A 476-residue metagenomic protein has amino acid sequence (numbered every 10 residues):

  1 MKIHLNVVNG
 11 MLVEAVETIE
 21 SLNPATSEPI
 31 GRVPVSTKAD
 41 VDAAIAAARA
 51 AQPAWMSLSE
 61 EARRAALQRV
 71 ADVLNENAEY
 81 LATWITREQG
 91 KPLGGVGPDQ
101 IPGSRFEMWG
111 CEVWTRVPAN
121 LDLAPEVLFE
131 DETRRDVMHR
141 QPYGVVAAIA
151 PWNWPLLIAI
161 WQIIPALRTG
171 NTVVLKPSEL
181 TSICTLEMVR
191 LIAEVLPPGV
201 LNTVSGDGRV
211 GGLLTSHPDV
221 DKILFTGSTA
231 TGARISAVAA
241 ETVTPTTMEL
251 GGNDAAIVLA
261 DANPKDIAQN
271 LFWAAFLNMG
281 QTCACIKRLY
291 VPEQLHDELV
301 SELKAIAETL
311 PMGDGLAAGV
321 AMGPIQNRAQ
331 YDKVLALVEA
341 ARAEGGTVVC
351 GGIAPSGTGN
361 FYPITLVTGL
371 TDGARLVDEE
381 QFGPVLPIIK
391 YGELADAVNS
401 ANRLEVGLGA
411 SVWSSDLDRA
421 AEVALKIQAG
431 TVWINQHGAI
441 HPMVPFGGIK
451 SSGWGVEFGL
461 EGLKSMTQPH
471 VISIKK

Functional and structural regions predicted by a protein language model:
M1-R134: N-terminal Rossmann-like NAD(P)+-binding subdomain of aldehyde/semialdehyde dehydrogenases
T26-R32, V220, I257, P311-M312 (+3 more regions): Conserved C-terminal structural/oligomerization subdomain of aldehyde/semialdehyde dehydrogenase
S27, R63, I85, G170 (+8 more regions): Residue-level signal for inorganic ion chemistry
P29-S36, A51-S57, A148, A256-L259 (+4 more regions): Short, well-ordered beta-strand elements within core beta-sheets of diverse protein domains
Q52, M56, A71-A78, A82 (+17 more regions): Structural signal for hydrophobic packing residues in well-ordered secondary-structure cores of soluble enzyme domains
P125-D266, Y391: Rossmann-like NAD(P) dinucleotide-binding subdomain of oxidoreductase/dehydrogenase enzymes
T172-V174, V348, T431: A short hydrophobic/small-residue beta-strand
A230-T371, I434: ALDH superfamily catalytic-core signature
